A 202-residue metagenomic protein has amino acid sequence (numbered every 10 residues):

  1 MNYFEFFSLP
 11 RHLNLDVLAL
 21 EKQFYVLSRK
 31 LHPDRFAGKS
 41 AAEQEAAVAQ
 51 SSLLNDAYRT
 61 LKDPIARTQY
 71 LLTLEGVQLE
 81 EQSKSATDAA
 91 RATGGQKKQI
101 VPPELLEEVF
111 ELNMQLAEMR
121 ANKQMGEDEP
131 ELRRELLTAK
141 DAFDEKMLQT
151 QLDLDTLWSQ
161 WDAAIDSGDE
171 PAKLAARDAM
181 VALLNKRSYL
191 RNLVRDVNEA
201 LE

Functional and structural regions predicted by a protein language model:
M1-E202: C-terminal accessory/regulatory regions appended to core domains
